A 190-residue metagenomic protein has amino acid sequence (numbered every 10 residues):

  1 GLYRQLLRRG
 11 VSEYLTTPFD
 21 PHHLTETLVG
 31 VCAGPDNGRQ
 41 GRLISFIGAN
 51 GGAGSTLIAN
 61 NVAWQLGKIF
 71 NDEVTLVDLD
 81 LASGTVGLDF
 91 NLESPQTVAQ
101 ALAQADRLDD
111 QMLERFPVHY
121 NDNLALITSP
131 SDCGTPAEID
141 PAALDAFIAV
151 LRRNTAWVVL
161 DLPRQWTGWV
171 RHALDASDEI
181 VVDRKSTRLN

Functional and structural regions predicted by a protein language model:
R4-R8: Alpha4-beta5-alpha5 "output face"
F19-L28: C-terminal output helix
V29-Q40: The C-terminal output helix
R42-A82, L88: Walker A/P-loop phosphate-binding motif and the immediately C-terminal alpha-helix
I69-L126: Phosphate-binding loop that captures ATP/GTP phosphates
E138, A142-N190: Conserved catalytic-core segment of NTP-binding enzymes
